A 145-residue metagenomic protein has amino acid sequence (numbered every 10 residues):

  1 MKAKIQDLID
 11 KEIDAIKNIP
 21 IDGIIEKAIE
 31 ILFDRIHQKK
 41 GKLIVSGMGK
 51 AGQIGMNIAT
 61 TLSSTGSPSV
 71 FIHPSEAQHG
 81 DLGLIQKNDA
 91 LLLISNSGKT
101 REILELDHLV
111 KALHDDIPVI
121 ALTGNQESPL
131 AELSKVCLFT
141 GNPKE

Functional and structural regions predicted by a protein language model:
M1-G41: An N-terminal, well-structured beta->alpha segment
F33, K42-E145: Glycine-rich phosphate-binding loops that contact phosphosugars or nucleotide phosphates
